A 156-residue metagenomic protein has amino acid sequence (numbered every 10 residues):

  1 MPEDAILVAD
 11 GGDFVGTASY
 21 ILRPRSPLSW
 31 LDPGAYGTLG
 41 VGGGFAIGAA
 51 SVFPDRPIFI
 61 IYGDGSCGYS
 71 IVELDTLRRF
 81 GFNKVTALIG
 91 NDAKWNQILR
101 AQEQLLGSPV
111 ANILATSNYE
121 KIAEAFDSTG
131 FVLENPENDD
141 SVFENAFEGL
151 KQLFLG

Functional and structural regions predicted by a protein language model:
M1-D13: Active-site pocket-lining segments that scaffold enzyme catalytic pockets across diverse folds
G16-T17, L22-G156: Thiamine diphosphate
